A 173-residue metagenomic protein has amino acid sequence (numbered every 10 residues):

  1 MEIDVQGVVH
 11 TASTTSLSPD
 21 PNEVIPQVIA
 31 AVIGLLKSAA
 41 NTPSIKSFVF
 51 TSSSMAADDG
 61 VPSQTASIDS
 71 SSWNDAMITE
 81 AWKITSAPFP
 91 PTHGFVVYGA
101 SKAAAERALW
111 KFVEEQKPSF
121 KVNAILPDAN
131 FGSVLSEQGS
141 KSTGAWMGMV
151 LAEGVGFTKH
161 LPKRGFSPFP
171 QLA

Functional and structural regions predicted by a protein language model:
M1-A31: NAD(P)H-binding glycine-rich loop region in Rossmannoid oxidoreductase-like domains and their noncatalytic homologs
V8, Q171-A173: Non-catalytic, hydrophobic alpha-helical segments
A12, V49-S52, D128: Active-site beta-alpha turn of Rossmann-fold NAD(P)-dependent dehydrogenases/reductases
V24-V32, V49, M55, K102: Short alpha-helix in the Rossmann-fold core of NAD(P)-dependent oxidoreductases
S53-H93: Active-site "gating" loop of Rossmann-like NAD(P)-dependent oxidoreductase/epimerase domains
M77-V122: Active-site Tyr-X1-5-Lys
Q116-F166: NAD(P)-dependent short-chain dehydrogenase/reductase
